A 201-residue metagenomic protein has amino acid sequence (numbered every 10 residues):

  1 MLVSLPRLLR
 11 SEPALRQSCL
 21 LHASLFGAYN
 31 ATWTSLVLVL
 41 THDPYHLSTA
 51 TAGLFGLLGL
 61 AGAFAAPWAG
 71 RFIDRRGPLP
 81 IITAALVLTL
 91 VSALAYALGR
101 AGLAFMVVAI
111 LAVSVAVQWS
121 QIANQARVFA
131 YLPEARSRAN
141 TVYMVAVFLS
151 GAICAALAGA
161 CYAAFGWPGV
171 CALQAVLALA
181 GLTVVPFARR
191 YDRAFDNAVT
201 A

Functional and structural regions predicted by a protein language model:
M1-C19: Juxtamembrane intracellular "pre-TM" segments in multi-pass secondary transporters
L21-L36, V117: Conserved extracellular-gate-facing transmembrane-helix segments in secondary transporters
T32-L40, N124-Q125: Hydrophobic/aromatic end-of-helix segments at the C-terminal termini of transmembrane alpha-helices
D43-A61, R138-V142: Loop-to-transmembrane helix entry
F64-P78, Y162: Helix-to-loop junctions at the C-terminal end of transmembrane segments in multipass secondary transporters
P78-N124: C-terminal transmembrane helical hairpin of 12-TM major facilitator-type secondary transporters
A130-W167, C171-Q174: A late C-terminal transmembrane helix in Major Facilitator Superfamily
L173-A201: Multi-pass alpha-helical transporter architecture, strongest for 12-TM Major Facilitator/SLC carriers used
